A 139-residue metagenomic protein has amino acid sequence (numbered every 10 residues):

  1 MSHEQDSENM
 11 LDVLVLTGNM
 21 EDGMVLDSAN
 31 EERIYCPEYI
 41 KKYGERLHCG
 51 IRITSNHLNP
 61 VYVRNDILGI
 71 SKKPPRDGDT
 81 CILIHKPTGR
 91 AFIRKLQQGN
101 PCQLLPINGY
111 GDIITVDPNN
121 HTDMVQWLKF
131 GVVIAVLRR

Functional and structural regions predicted by a protein language model:
M1-R64, D77, P87, Q126 (+1 more regions): Short, positionally conserved secondary-structure boundary motifs
E32-R33, G89-R90, Y110-I113: Short, surface-exposed beta-strand-loop junctions and turns on beta-sheet-rich folds
I53, I70-S71: Thr-Gly-centered strand-to-loop micro-motif
L68-G69, I82: Hydrophobic beta-strand signal
T80-C102: Short, compositionally biased
Q98-R139: Glycine- and charge-enriched low-complexity intrinsically disordered segments
